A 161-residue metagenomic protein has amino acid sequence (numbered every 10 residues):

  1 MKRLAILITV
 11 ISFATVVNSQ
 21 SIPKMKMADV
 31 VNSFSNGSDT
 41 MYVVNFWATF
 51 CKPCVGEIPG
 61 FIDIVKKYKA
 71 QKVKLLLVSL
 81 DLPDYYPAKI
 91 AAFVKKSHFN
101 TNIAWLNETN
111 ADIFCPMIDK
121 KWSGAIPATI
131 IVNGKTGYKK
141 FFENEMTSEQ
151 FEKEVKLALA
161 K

Functional and structural regions predicted by a protein language model:
M1-M27, A160: Bacterial Sec-dependent N-terminal signal peptides
S21-Y42, V65: A short beta-strand-turn-helix
G37-Y42, Q71-K74, F99-N102: Loop/turn elements at helix/coil->beta-strand transitions in domains of secreted/extracellular proteins
T40-Y42, W47-F50, A125: Short pre-active-site segment immediately N-terminal to redox-active cysteine/selenocysteine motifs in thiol-based
F46-G60: Conserved redox-active cysteine motifs that mediate thiol-disulfide chemistry, especially di-cysteine Cys-X(1-2)-Cys
P59-S97, A111-C115: Structural microenvironment flanking redox-active thiols in thiol-disulfide oxidoreductases
F93-I126: Short, internal strand/loop/helix patches that form the active-site neighborhood or redox-interaction surface
I126-K161: Thiol-/selenol-based redox modules, centered on thioredoxin-like and closely related oxidoreductase domains
